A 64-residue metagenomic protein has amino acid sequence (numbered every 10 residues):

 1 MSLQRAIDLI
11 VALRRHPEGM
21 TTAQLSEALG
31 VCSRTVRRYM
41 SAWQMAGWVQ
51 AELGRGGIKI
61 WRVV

Functional and structural regions predicted by a protein language model:
M1-V64: Short, basic/aromatic recognition patches that contact phosphate-bearing ligands
